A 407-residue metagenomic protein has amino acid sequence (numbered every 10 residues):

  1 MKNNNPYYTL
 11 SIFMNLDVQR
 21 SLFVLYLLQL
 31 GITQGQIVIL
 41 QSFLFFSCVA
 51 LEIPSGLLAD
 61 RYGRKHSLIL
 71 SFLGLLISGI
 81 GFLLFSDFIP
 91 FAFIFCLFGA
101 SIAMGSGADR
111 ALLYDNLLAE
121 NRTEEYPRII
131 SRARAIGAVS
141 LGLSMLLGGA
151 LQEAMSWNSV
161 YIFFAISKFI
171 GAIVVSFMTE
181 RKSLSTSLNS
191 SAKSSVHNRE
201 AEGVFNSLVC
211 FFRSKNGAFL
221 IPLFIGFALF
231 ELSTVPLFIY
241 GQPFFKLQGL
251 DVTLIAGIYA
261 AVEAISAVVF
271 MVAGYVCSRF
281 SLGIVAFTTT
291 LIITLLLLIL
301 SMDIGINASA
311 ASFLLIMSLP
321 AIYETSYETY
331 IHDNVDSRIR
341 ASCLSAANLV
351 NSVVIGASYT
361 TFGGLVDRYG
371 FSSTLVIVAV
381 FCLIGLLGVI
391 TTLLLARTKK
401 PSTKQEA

Functional and structural regions predicted by a protein language model:
M1, E180-L223, A407: Juxtamembrane intracellular "pre-TM" segments in multi-pass secondary transporters
M1-A50, A218-A260: Helix-loop boundary and gating motifs at the non-cytosolic
V49-S86: Conserved MFS/SLC helix-loop-helix module at the cytosolic interface between two early adjacent transmembrane helices
L51-G63, Q152, V268-L282, V366-D367: Helix-to-loop junctions at the C-terminal end of transmembrane segments in multipass secondary transporters
L73-D87, L291-I304: C-terminal ends and interior cores of transmembrane alpha-helices in multi-pass membrane transporters/permeases
C96-A138: Cytoplasmic helix-loop-helix junction between adjacent transmembrane helices in 12-TM secondary transporters
F164-A192, T391-T403: Helix-loop junctions on the cytosolic side of multi-pass membrane transporters, especially the intracellular loop
G283-Y327: C-terminal transmembrane helical hairpin of 12-TM major facilitator-type secondary transporters
